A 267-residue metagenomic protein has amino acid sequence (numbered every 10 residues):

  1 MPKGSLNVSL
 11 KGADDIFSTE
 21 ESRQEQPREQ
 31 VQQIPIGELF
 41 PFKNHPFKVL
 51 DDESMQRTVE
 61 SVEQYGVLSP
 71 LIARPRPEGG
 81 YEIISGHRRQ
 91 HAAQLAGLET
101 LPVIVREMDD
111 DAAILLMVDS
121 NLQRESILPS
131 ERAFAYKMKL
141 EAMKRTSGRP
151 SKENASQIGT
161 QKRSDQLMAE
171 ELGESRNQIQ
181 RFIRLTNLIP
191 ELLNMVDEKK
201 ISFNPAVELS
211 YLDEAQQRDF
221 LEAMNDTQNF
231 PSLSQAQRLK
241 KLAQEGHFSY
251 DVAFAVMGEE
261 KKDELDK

Functional and structural regions predicted by a protein language model:
M1-R106, A112-S126: Short, charged/polar connector segments at secondary-structure boundaries
L6, S85-G86, K162, K199 (+1 more regions): Generic alpha-helix initiation/capping and coil-helix boundary signal
T19, R124, A142-T146, D226 (+1 more regions): A structural signal for alpha-helix termini and helix-coil/disorder junctions
P35, K137, Q166-L167, L172 (+1 more regions): Amphipathic alpha-helical extensions and coiled-coil-like segments
F47, H91-N187, D197, N204 (+1 more regions): Amphipathic, charge-rich alpha-helical segments that serve as recognition/docking helices
Q56, H87, R163, I189-P190: Residue-level marker for well-ordered alpha-helical positions
L68-R76, V105-R106, S120-N121, K137-K144 (+3 more regions): Low-complexity, flexible helical/coil segments
